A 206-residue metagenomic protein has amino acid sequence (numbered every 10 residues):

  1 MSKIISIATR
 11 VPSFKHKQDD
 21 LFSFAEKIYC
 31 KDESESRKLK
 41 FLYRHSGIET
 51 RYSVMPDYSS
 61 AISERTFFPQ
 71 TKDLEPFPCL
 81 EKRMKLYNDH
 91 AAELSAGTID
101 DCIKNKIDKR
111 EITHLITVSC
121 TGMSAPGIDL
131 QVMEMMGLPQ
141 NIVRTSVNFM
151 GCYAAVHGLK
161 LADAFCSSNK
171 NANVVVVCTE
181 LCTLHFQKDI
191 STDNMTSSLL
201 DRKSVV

Functional and structural regions predicted by a protein language model:
M1-I112: Conserved "HGTGT" condensation-loop signature of ketosynthase/thiolase-family condensing enzymes that catalyze
S13, C30, K85, S95-E111 (+1 more regions): Acyl-thioester C-C bond-transforming condensing/cleaving domain
P56, L115, S146: Residue-level "edge-of-site" marker
